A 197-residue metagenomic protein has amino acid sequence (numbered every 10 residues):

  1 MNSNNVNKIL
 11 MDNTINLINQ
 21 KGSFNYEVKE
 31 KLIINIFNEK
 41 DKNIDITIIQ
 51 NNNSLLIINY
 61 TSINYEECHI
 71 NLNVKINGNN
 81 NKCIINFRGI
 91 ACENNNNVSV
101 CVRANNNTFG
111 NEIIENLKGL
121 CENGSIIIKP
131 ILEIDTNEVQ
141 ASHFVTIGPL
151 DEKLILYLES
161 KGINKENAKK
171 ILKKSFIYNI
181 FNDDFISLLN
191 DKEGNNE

Functional and structural regions predicted by a protein language model:
N2-I163, I171-N179, D184-K192: Conserved beta-strand/loop scaffold segments within soluble protein domains that form the structured core and edges
N196-E197: Short acidic DE-rich linear segments
